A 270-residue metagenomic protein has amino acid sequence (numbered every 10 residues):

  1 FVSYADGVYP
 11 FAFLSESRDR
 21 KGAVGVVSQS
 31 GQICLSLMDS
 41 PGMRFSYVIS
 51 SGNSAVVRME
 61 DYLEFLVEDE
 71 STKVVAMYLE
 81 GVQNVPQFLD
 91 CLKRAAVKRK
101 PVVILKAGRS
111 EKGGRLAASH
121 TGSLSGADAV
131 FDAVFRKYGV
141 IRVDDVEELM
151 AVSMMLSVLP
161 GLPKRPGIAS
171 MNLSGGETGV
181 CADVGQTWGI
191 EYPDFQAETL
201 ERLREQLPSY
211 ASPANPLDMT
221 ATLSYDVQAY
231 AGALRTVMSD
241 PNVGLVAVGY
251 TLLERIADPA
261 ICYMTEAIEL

Functional and structural regions predicted by a protein language model:
F1-L270: Catalytic-core regions of core metabolic enzymes, especially those transforming organic acids/acyl-group intermediates
